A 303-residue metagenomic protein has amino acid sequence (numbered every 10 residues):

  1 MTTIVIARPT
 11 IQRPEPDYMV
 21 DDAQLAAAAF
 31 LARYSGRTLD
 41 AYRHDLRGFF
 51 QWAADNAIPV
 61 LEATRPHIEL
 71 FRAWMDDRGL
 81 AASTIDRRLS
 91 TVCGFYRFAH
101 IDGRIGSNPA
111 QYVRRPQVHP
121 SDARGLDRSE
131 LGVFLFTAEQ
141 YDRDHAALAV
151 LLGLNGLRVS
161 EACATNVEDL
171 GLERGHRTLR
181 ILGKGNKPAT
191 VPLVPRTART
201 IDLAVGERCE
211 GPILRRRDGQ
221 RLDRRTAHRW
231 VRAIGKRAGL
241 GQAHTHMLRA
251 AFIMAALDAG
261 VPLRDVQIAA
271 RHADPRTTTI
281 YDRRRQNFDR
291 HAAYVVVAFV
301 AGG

Functional and structural regions predicted by a protein language model:
M1-G303: Conserved catalytic core of the tyrosine transesterase superfamily
